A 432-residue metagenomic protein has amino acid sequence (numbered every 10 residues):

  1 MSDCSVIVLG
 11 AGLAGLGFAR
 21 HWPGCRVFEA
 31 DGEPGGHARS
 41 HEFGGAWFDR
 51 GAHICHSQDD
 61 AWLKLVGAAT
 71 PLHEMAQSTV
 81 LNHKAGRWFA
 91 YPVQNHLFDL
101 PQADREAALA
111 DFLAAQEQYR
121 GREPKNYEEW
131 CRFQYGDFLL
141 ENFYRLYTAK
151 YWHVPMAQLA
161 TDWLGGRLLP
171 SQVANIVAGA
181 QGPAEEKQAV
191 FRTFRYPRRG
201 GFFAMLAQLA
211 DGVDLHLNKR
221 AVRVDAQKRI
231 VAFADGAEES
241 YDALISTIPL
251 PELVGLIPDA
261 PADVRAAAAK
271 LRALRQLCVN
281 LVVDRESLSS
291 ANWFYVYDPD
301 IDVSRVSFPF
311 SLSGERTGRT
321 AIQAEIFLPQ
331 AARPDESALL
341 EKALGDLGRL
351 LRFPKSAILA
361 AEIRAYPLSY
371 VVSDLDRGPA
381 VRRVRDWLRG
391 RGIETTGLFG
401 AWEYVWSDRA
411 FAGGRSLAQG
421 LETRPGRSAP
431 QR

Functional and structural regions predicted by a protein language model:
S2-A14: Beta1/beta-strand and adjacent pyrophosphate-binding region of the FAD-binding site in flavoprotein oxidoreductases
L9, R20-F43: Glycine-rich FAD pyrophosphate-binding loop
A14, E33, P251: Conserved Rossmann-like nucleotide-cofactor binding loop
G17-C25, L209-G212: A short, Lys/Arg-enriched amphipathic alpha-helix followed by its capping loop at the start of a domain
R39-S40, P92, P309-R432: Conserved flavin/dinucleotide-binding core of flavoenzymes
G44-Y119: Dinucleotide-binding Rossmann-like beta1-alpha1 core, especially the glycine-rich loop that anchors the ADP
D104-R229, S240, T247: Active-site/ligand-binding neighborhood in enzyme catalytic cores
R220-L351, R385: Mid-domain catalytic core of redox enzymes that form a hydrophobic substrate pocket/lid adjacent to a catalytic redox
